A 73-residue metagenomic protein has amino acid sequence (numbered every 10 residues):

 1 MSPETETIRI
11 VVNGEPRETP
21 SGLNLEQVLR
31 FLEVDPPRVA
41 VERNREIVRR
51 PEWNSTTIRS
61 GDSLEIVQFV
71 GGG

Functional and structural regions predicted by a protein language model:
M1-G72: Ubiquitin-like/PB1-type beta-grasp interaction modules and other compact soluble beta-rich domains
